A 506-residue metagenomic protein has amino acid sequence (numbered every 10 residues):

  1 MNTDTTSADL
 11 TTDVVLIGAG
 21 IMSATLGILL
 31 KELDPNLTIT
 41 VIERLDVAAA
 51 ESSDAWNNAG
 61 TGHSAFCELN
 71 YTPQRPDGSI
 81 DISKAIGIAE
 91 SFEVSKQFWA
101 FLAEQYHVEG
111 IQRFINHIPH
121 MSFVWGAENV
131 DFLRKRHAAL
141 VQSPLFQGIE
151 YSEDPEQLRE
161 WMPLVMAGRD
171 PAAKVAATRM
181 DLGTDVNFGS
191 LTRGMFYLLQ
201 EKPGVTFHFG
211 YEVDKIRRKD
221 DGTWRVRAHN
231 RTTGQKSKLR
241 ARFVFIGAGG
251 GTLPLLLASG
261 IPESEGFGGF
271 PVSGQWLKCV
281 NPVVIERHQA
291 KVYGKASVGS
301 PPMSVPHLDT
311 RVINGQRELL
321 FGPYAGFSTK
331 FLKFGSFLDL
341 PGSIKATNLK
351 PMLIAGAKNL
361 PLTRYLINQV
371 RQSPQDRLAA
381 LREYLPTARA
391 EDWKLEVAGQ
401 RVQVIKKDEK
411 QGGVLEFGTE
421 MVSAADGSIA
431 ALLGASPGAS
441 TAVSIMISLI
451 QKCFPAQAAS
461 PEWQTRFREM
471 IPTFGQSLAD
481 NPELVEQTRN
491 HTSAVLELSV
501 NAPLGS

Functional and structural regions predicted by a protein language model:
T6-M22, T40: Beta1/beta-strand and adjacent pyrophosphate-binding region of the FAD-binding site in flavoprotein oxidoreductases
K31-A55: Glycine-rich FAD pyrophosphate-binding loop
G60-E160, R317-E318, K330, S336-D339: Dinucleotide-binding Rossmann-like beta1-alpha1 core, especially the glycine-rich loop that anchors the ADP
S83-K96, V124-D131, T178-Q200, H208 (+3 more regions): Short beta-strand to alpha-helix junction loop
G110-F123, E160-P203, P361-Y365, G427-G434: Helix-loop-beta segment of a Rossmann-like dinucleotide-binding subdomain
A173-L182, S190, F327-A459: C-terminal catalytic lobe of FAD-dependent flavoproteins
V175-F243, A248, S440-F454: Helical element adjacent to the flavin cofactor pocket in flavoenzyme catalytic cores
I246-P262: Flavin (primarily FAD) binding-site architecture
